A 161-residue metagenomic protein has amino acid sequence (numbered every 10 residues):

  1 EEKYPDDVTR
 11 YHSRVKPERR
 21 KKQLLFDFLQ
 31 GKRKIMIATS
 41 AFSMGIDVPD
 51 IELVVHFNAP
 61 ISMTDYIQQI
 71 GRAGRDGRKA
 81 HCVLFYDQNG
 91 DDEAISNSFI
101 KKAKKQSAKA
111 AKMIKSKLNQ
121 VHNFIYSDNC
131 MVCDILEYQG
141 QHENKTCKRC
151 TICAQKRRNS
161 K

Functional and structural regions predicted by a protein language model:
E1-K161: C-terminal helicase lobe
